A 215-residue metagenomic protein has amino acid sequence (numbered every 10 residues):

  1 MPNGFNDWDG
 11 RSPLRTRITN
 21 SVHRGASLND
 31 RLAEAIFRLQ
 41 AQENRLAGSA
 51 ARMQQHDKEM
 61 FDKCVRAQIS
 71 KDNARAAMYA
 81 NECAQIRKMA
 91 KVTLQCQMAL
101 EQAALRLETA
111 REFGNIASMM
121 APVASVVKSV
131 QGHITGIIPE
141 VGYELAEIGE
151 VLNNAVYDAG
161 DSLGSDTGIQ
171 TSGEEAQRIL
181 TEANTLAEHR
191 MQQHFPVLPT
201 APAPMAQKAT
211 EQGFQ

Functional and structural regions predicted by a protein language model:
M1-G48, A117-Q215: Long C-terminal interaction segments enriched in charged/acidic composition
G48, R52, I69: Acidic, metal/ion-handling microdomains and their immediate structural contexts
R52-M60: Extended, amphipathic, non-transmembrane alpha-helical segments
D62, I69, Q95, Q102 (+5 more regions): Residue-level recognition of alpha-helical coiled-coils, specifically the heptad-repeat register on one helix face
R75-A77: Solenoid-repeat scaffolds in large eukaryotic assemblies
I86-R106, I137: Amphipathic alpha-helical coiled-coil segments
